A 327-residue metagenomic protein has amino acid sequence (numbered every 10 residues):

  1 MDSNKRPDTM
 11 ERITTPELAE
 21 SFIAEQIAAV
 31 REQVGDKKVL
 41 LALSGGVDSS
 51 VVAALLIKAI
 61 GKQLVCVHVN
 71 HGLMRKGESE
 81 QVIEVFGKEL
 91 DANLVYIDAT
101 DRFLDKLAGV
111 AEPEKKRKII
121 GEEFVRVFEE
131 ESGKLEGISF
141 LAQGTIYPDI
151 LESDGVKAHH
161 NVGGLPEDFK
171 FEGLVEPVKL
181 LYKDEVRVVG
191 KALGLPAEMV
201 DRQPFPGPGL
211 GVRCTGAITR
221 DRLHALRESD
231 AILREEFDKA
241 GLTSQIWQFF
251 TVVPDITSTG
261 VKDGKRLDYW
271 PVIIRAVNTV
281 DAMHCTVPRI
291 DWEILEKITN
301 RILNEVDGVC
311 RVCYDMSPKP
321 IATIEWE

Functional and structural regions predicted by a protein language model:
M1-S139, P148, D154-E327: RNA-binding accessory domains that recognize and position tRNA/RNA substrates
Q143-T145: Extended catalytic-interface subdomain
